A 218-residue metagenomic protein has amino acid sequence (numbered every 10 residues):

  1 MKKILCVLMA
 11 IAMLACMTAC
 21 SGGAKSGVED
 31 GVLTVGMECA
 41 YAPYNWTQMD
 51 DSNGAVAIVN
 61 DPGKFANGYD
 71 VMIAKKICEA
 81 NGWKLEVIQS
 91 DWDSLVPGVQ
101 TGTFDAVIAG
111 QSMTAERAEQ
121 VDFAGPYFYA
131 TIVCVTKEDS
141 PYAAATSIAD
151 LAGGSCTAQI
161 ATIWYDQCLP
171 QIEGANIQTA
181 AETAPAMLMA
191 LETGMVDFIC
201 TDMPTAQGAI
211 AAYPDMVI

Functional and structural regions predicted by a protein language model:
M1-V32: Short, low-complexity disordered leader/linker segments with a strong preference for bacterial N-terminal type II
S26-G110: Extracytoplasmic small-molecule ligand-binding "clamshell" domains of the periplasmic binding protein/Venus flytrap
T34-N45, F123-T146: Hydrophobic/proline-rich hinge and linker segments of small-molecule sensing/allosteric domains, predominantly
Q48-N60, A74-W83, A161-E182, A211-P214: Ligand-binding cleft/hinge of the Venus flytrap
S52-A55, K137-S155: Flexible hinge/capping segments at coil-to-helix
V56, D70, A118-V133, V217-I218: A structural signal for short loop-to-beta-strand junctions that line the ligand-binding cleft of periplasmic/secreted
Y69-V71, E86-G98, A143, Q178-T193: Short helix-initiation/N-cap motifs at beta->coil->alpha
D93-S94, I108-Q120, D166-Q171, E192-I218: A ligand-binding cleft/hinge motif common to bilobed small-molecule-binding domains
